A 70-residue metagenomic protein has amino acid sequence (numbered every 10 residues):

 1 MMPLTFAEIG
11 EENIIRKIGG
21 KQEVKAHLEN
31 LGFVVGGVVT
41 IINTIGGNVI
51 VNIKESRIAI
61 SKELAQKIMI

Functional and structural regions predicted by a protein language model:
M1-I70: Compact, glycine-rich, soluble single-domain proteins
